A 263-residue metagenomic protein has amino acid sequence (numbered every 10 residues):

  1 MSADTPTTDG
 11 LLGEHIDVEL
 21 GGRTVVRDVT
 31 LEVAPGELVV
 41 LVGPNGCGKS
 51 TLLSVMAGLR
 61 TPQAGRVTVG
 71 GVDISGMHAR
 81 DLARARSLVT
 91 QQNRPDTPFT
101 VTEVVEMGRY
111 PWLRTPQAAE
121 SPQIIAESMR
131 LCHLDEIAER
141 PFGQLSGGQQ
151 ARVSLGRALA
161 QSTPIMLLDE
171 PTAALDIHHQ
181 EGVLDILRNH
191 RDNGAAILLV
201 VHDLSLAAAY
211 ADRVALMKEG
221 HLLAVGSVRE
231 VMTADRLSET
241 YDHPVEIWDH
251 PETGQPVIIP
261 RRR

Functional and structural regions predicted by a protein language model:
V42-P44: The feature captures the beta-strand-to-loop junction immediately N-terminal to the Walker
A57: Helix-to-loop junction immediately C-terminal to a conserved catalytic motif
G65-D73, L82: Conserved ABC transporter NBD signature motif
E106, A119-I137: Conserved ABC ATPase "signature" region
P141-L145, Q149: Conserved ABC ATPase signature
M166-E170: Catalytic Walker B motif of ABC-type/P-loop ATPase nucleotide-binding domains
